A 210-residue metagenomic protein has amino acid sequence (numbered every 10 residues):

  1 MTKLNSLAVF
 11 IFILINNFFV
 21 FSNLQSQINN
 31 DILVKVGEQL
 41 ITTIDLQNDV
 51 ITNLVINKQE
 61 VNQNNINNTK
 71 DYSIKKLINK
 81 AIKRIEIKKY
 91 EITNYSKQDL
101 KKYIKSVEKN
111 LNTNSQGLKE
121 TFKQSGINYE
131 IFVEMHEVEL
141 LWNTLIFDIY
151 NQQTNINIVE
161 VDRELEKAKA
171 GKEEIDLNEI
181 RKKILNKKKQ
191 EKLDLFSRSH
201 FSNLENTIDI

Functional and structural regions predicted by a protein language model:
M1-I11: Bacterial N-terminal signal peptides that target proteins for export
T2, I51-T52, K101, V159: Short amphipathic alpha-helical leader/targeting segments
V9-F19: Bacterial N-terminal signal peptides
S22-Q27: Boundary at the C-terminal end of the N-terminal hydrophobic targeting segment
N29-D31, L40, N64-I210: Peptidyl-prolyl cis-trans isomerase
I32-N62: N-terminal targeting signals for Sec/Tat export/insertion, comprising classic cleavable signal peptides
